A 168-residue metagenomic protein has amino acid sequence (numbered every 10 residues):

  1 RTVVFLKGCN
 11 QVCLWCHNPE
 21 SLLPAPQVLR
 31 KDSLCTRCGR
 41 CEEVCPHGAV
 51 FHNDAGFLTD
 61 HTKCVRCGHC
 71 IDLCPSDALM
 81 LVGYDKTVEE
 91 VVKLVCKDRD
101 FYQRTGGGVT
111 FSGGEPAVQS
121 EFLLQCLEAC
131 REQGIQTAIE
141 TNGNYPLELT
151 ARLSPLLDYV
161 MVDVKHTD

Functional and structural regions predicted by a protein language model:
T2-V4: N-terminal pre-core extensions flanking Radical SAM catalytic domains
G8-Q11: Active-site beta-to-alpha loop of glycosyltransferases that engages the nucleotide-sugar donor
C13-H17, C74: The canonical Cys-X-X-Cys-His
L22-P155: Conserved Radical SAM active-site core
S154-T167: Non-cysteine beta-strand/loop elements that form the S-adenosyl-L-methionine
